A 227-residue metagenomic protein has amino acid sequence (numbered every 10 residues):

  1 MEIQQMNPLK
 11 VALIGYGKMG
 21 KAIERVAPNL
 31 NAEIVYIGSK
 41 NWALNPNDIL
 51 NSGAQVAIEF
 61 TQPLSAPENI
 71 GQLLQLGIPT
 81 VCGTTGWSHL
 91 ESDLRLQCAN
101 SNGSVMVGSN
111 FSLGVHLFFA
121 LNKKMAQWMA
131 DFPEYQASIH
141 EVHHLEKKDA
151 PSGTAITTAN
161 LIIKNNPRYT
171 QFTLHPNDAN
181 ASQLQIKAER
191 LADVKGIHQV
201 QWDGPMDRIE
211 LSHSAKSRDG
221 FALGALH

Functional and structural regions predicted by a protein language model:
N7-I14, K18-N51, D131-H227: C-terminal substrate-binding/catalytic lobe of Rossmann-fold NAD(P)-dependent oxidoreductases
S39-W42, T84-S88, F111: Short, acidic/turn-prone active-site loops that include or flank metal/cofactor- and phosphate-binding residues
I49-L50, V56, F60-G83, S92-L94: Rossmann-fold NAD(P) dinucleotide-binding segment
P79, L94-S112, M129-Y135, I139: Rossmann-fold dehydrogenase core element
T84-V105, H116, A120-K124: Rossmann-fold NAD(P)-binding glycine/threonine-rich loop
L117-M129, E134, A150: Rossmann-like NAD(P)H-binding beta-loop-alpha module
